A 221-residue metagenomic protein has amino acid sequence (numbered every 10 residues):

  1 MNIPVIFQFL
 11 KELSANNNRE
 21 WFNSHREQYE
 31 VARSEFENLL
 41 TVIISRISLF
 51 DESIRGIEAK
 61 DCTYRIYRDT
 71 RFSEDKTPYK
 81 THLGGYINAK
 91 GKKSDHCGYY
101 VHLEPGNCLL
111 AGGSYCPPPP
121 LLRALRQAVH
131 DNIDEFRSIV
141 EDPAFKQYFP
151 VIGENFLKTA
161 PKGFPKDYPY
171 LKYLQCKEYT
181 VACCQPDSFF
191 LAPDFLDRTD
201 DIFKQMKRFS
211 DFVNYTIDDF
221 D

Functional and structural regions predicted by a protein language model:
N2-V31, V181-F195: Short His/Asp/Glu-rich catalytic/ion-coordination signatures at enzyme active sites or charged loops
V5, A15-F50, D201-F220: Contiguous, amphipathic alpha-helical segments that mediate oligomerization or scaffolding in large protein assemblies
F9, H25-Q28, Y86, A111 (+3 more regions): Short, hydrophobic/aromatic alpha-helical segments in well-folded domains
E35-K90: Extended cationic-aromatic binding surfaces that line active-site or macromolecule-binding grooves and engage
G56-A59, P78-K80, S94, P150-V151 (+1 more regions): A generic structural signal for short, non-catalytic loop/turn and secondary-structure boundary residues
R71-H130: Aromatic- and glycine-enriched beta-alpha-beta binding-site module
P105-T159, G163: Compact, glycine/acidic-enriched structural inserts
R137-K207, F212-F220: Terminal interaction module
